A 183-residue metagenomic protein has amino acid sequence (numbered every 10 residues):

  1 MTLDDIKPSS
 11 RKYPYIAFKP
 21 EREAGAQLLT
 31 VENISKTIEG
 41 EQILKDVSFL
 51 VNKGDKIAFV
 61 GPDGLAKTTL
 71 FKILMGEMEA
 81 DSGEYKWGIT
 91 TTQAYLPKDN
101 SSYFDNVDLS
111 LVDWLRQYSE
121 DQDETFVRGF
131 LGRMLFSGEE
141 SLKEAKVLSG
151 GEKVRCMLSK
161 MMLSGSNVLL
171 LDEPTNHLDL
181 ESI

Functional and structural regions predicted by a protein language model:
D4-T30: ABC-family P-loop ATPase nucleotide-binding domain
E21-I183: ABC ATP-binding cassette signature C-motif
